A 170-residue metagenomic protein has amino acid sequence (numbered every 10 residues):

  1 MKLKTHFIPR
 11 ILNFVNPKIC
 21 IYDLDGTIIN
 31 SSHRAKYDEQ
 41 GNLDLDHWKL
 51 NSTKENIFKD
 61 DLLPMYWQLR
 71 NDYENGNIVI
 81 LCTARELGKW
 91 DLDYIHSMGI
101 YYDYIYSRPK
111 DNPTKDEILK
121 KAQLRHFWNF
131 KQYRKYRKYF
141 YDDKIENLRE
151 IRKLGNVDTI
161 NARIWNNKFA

Functional and structural regions predicted by a protein language model:
M1-L3, A122-Q123: Charged, flexible boundary elements
K2, H6-F7, L12-T114: Alpha-helical substrate-recognition element adjacent to the catalytic core
I28, Q123, N147: Conserved short alpha-helix immediately C-terminal to the canonical SAM/SAH-binding motif I of Rossmann-like
L63-E74, K121-R134: Short, basic/hydrophobic alpha-helical segments
E74-N75, G99-Y104, Q132-R134, K153-A162: Structural alpha-beta junctions
E86-W90, L119, E146: Short alpha-helical
Y94-R125, F130, K144, R152: Metal-dependent phosphoesterase core characteristic of DEDDh/y 3'-5' exonuclease domains
K135-A170: Acidic, Mg2+-coordinating phosphoryl-transfer loop and its flanking beta/alpha structural elements, shared across
